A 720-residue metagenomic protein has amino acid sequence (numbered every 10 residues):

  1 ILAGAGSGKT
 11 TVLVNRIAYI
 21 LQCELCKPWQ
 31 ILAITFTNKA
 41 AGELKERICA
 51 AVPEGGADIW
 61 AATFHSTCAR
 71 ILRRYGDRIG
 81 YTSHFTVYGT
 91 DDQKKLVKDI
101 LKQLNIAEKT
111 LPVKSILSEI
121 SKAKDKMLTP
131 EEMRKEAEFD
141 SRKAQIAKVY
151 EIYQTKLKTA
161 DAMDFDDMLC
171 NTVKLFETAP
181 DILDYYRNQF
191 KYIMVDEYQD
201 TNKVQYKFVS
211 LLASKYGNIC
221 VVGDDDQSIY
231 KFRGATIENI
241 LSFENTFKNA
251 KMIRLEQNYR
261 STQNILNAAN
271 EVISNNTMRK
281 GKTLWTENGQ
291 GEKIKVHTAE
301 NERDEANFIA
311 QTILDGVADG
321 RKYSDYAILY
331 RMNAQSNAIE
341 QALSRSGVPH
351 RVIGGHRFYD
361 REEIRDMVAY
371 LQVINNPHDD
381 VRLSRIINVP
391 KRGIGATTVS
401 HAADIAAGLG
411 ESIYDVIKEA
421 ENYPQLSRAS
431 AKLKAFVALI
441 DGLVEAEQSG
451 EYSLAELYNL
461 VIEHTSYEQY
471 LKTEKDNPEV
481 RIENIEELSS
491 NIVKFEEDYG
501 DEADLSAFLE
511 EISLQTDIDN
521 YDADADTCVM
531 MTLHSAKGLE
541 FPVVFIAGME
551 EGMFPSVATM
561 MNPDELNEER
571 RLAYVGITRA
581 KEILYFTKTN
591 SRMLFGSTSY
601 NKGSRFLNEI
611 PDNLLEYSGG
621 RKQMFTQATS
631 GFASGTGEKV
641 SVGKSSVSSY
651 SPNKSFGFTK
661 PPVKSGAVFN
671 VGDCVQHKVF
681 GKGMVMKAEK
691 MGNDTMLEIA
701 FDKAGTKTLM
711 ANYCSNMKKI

Functional and structural regions predicted by a protein language model:
G4-S7, A18-Y192, S214-G217, I237 (+11 more regions): A basic/glycine-biased coupling hinge at the interface between accessory DNA-binding modules
S7-T10, V195, Q199-M278, K282-E287 (+2 more regions): Conserved helicase motor core of SF1/SF2 NTP-dependent helicases
T10-L13, K248-K251, E256-P349, Q372-P377 (+4 more regions): Helicase P-loop NTPase motor core
C26-Q30, G55-D58, K215-N218, D224-D226 (+8 more regions): Short glycine-/polar-rich loops that comprise or flank the Walker A/P-loop and associated switch/sensor motifs
I34, A61, T86-T90, I106-K114 (+14 more regions): Conserved phosphate/pyrophosphate-binding and hydrolysis machinery centered on Walker-type P-loop NTPases, extending
T67-Y75, D226-K231, R260-S261, V352-N375 (+1 more regions): Short alpha-helix plus adjacent loop in nuclease-associated cores
F139, K322, S336-V348, R361 (+2 more regions): Conserved helicase C-terminal RecA-like lobe
Q448, K472, G548-L709, Y713-I720: C-terminal accessory regions
